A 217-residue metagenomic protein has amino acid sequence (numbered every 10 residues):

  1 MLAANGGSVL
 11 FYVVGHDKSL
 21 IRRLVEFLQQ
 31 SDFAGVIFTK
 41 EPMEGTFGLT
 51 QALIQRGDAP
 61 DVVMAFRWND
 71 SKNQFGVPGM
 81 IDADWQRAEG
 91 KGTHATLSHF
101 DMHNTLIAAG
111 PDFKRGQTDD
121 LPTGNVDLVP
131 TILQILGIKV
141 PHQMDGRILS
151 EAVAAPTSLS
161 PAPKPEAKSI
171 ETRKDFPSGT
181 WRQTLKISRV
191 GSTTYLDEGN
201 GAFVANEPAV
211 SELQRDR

Functional and structural regions predicted by a protein language model:
M1-A88, E198-R217: Secreted, luminal/periplasmic, and some membrane-associated catalytic domains that remodel anionic oxygen-ester
N5-G7, D58-P60, T93, M102 (+1 more regions): Residues that flank catalytic or metal-binding motifs in active/ligand-binding sites
S8-T39, D120-S150, A154: Non-catalytic, well-ordered alpha-helical segments in soluble enzyme domains
P60-V63, H103-T105, N125, V129-P130: Structural micro-motif
S71-G76, F113-Q117, I138-H142: Substrate-binding/catalytic groove segments of enzymes that remodel or degrade extracellular structural polymers
S71-N73, A95, M102-N104, G116 (+4 more regions): Solvent-exposed soluble domains appended to multi-pass membrane proteins
P78-K114, T118, D127: Low-complexity, glycine/alanine/valine/leucine- and proline-rich hydrophobic stretches
S160-R217: Phosphate/adenylate-binding glycine loop and adjacent helical scaffold
